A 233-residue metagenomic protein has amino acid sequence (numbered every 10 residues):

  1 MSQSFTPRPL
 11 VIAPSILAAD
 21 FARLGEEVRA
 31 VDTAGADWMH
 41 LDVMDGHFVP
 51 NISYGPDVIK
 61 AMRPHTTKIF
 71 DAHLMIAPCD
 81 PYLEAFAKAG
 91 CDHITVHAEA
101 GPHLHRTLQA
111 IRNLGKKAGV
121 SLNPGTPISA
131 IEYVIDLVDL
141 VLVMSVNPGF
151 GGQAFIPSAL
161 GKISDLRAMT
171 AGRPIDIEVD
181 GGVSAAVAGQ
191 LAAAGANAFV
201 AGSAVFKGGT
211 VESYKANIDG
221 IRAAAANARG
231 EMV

Functional and structural regions predicted by a protein language model:
M1-A18, G25-E26, A226-V233: N-terminal amphipathic alpha-helix/helix-capping segment at the start of soluble metabolic enzymes
L10-I16, M39-L41, M62, F70-L74 (+5 more regions): Hydrophobic faces of well-ordered beta-strands that scaffold small-molecule active sites in alpha/beta enzyme cores
L24, V31, D42, F86 (+6 more regions): Conserved, mostly hydrophobic/aromatic
V28, D80-K88, T126-L137, G182-F199: Catalytic cores of alpha/beta
L41-A110: N-terminal active-site wall of soluble small-molecule enzyme domains
I94-P102, L142-A154, A194-N217: Glycine-rich phosphate-binding active-site loops on the catalytic face of alpha/beta enzymes
I111, A192, K207-V233: C-terminal helical cap(s) of enzyme catalytic domains, especially alpha/beta-barrels
S121-P157: Histidine/lysine/aspartate-rich catalytic loop segments that bind and position anionic ligands
